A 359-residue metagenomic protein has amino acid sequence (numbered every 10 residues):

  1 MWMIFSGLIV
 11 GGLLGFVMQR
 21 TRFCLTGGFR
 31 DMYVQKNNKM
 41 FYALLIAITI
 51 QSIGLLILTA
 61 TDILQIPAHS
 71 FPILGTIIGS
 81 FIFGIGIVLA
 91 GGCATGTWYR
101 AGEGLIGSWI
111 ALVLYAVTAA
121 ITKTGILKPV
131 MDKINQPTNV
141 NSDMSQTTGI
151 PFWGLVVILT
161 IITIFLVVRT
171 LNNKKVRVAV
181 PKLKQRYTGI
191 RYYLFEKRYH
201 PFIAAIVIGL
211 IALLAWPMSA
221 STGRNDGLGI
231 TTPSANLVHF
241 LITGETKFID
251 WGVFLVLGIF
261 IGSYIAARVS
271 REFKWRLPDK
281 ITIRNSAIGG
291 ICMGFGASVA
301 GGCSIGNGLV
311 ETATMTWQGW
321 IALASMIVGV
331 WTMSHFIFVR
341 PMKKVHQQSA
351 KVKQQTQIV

Functional and structural regions predicted by a protein language model:
M1-V359: Membrane-interfacial helix-loop segments of redox and metal-homeostasis proteins, especially TM-loop-TM junctions
